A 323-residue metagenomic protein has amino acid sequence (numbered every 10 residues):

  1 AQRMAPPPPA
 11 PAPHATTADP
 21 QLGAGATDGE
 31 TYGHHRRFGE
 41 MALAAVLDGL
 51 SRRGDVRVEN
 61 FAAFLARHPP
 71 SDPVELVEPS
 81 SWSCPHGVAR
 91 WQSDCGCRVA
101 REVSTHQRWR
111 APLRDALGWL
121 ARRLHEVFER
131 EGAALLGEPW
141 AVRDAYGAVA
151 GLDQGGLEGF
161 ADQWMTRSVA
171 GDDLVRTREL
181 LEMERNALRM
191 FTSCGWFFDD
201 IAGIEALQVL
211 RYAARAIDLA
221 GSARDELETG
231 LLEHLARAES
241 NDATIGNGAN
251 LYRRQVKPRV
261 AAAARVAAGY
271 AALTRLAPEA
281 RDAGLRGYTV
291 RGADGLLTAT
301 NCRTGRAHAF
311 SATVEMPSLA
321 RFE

Functional and structural regions predicted by a protein language model:
A1-R275: Active-site and substrate-binding clefts of carbohydrate-active enzymes
D282-E323: N-terminal accessory interaction module
